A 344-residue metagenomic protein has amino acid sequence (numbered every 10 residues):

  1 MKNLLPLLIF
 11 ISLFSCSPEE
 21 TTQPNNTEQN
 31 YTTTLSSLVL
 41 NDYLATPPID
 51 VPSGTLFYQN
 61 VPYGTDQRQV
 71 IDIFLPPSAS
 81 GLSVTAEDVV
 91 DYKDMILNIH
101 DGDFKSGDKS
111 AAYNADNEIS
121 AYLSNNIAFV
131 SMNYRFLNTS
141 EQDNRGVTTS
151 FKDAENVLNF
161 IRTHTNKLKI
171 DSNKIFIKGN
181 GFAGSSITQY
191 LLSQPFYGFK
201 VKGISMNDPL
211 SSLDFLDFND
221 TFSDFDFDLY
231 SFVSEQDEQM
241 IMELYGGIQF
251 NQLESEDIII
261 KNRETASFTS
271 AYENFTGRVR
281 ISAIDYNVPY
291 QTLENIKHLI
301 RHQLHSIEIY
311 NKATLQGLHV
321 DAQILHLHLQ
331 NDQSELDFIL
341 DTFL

Functional and structural regions predicted by a protein language model:
S12-S15: C-terminal motif of bacterial Sec signal peptides marking the signal peptidase cleavage site
Y31-V90: N-terminal cap/lid segment of alpha/beta-hydrolase-fold proteins
E87-D103: Short beta-strand element of the alpha/beta-hydrolase
S110-V130: Short amphipathic alpha-helix adjacent to the substrate-entry channel of hydrolases
R145-N166: Alpha/beta-hydrolase active-site loop
N159-F225: Primarily recognizes the serine-hydrolase "nucleophile elbow" in alpha/beta-hydrolase and SGNH/GDSL folds
D237-L327, N331-D332: Serine-hydrolase catalytic core
N331-L344: Catalytic active-site module of serine/aspartate enzymes centered on a nucleophile-bearing elbow/loop
